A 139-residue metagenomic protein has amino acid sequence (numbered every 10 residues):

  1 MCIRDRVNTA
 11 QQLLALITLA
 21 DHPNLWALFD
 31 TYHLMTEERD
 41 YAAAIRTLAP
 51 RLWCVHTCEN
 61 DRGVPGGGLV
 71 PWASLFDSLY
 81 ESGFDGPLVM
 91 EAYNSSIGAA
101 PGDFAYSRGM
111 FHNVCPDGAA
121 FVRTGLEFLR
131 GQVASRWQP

Functional and structural regions predicted by a protein language model:
M1-I3: Short, small-residue-biased leader/transition segments that mark boundaries at the very start of proteins
V7-F29, L34-P139: Histidine-acidic metal/acid-base catalytic patches
